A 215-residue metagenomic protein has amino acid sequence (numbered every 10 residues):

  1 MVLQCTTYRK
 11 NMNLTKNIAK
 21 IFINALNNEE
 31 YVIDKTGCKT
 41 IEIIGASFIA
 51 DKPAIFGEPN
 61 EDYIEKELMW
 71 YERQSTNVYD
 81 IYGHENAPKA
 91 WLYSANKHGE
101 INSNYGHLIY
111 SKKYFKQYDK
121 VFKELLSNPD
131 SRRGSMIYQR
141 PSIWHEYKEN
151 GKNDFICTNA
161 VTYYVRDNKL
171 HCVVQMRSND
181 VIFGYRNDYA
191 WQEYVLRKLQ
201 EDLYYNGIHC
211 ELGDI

Functional and structural regions predicted by a protein language model:
V2-I215: Terminal, non-catalytic protein-protein interaction segments that mediate quaternary/complex assembly
